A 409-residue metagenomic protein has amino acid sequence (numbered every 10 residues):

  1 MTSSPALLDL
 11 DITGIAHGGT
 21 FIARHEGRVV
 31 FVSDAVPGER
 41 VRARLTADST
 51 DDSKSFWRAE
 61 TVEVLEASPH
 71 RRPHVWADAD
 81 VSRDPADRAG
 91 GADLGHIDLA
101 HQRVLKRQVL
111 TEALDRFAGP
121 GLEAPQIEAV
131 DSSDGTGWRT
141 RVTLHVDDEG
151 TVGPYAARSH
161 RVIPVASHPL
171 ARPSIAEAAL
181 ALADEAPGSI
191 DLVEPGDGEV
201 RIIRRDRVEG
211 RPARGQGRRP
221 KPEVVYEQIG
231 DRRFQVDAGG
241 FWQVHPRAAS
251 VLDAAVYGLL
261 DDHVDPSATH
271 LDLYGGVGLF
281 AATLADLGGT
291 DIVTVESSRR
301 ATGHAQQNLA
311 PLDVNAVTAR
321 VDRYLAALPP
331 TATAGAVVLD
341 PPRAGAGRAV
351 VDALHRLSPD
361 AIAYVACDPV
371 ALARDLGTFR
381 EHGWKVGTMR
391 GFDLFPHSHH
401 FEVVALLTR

Functional and structural regions predicted by a protein language model:
T2-L339, A344-D352, S358: Accessory RNA-recognition modules of RNA-modification enzymes
A171, R320-T333, G347, A353-R409: C-terminal catalytic and target-recognition region of SAM-dependent MTase-like enzymes, primarily methyltransferases
